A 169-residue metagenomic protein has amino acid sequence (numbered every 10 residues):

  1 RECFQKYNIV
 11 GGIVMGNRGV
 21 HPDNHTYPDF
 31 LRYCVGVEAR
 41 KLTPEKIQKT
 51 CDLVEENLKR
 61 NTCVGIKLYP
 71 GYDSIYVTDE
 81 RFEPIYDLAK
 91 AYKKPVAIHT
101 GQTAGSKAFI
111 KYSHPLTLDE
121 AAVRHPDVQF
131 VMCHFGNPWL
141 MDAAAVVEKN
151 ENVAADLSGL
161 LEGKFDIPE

Functional and structural regions predicted by a protein language model:
R1-T26: An N-terminally biased module of ancient metal coordination in phosphate/nucleic-acid-related enzymes
E2-N8, C63-G65, Y69, S113-E120: Short, charged N-terminal helix-start/capping segments
F4, N24-H25, L58, A122 (+1 more regions): N-terminal cationic-hydrophobic initiation segments that often serve targeting/anchoring roles
I9, L31, C63, N150-V153: Core-facing hydrophobic residues within beta-strands of well-ordered domains
I13-M15, C34-V35, K67, F130-C133 (+1 more regions): Active-site neighborhood of phospho(di)ester-bond hydrolases with catalytic His/Asp-centered motifs
R18-Y112, L161-E162: Active-site gating/metal-coordination segments in enzymes
D79-E169: Catalytic pocket-lining loop regions of alpha/beta-barrel enzymes, especially the amidohydrolase/enolase/GH5 lineages
